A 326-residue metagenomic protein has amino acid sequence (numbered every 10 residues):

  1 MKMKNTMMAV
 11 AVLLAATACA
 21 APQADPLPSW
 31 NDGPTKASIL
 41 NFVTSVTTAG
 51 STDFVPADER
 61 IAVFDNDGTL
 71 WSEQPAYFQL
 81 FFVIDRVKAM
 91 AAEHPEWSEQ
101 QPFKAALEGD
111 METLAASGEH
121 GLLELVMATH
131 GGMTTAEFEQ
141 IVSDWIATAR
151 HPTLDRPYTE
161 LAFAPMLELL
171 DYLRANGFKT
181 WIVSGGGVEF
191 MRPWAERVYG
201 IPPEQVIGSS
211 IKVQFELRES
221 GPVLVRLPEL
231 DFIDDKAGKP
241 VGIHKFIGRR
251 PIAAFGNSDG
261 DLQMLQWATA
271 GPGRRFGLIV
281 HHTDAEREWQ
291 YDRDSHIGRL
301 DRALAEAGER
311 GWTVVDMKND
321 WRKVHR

Functional and structural regions predicted by a protein language model:
M1-N5: Positively charged n-region of N-terminal signal peptides that target proteins for export
M7-V10, C19-N66, Q74, K88 (+1 more regions): Non-catalytic pre-domain segments flanking phosphatase-related domains
P22-W30, P34-L40, T44, E59 (+1 more regions): C-terminal cap/substrate-recognition subdomain and adjoining C-terminal extension of metal-dependent phosphatase-like
E73-A76, F81-I84, P193-W194, W267: Short, solvent-exposed loop/turn and secondary-structure capping segments
A76, F82-E160, A164: A metal-dependent, Asp-based hydrolase signature
